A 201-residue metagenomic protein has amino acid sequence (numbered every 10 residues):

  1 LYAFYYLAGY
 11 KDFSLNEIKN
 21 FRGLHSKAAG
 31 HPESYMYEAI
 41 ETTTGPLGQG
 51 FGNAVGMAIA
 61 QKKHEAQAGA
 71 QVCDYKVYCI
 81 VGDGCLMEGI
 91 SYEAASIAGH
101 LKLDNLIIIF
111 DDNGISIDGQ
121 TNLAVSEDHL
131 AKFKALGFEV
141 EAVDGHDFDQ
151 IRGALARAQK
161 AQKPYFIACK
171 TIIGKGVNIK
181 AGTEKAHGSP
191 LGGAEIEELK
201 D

Functional and structural regions predicted by a protein language model:
L1-H100: Cofactor-binding active-site loop characterized by glycine-rich and histidine/acidic residues
E17-N20, Q49, L106, D112-S116: Short N-terminal helix-initiation segments at or just after the protein's N-terminus
S26-G30, P46-Q49, K102, L123 (+3 more regions): Short alpha-helical interface elements
Y75-K76, D104, Q162-P164: Short coil/turn segments at beta-strand junctions that form active-site/ligand-binding loops
G99-I107: Boundary/activation segment at the start of structured domains
I109-D201: Long, well-ordered, tryptophan-enriched scaffold segments
